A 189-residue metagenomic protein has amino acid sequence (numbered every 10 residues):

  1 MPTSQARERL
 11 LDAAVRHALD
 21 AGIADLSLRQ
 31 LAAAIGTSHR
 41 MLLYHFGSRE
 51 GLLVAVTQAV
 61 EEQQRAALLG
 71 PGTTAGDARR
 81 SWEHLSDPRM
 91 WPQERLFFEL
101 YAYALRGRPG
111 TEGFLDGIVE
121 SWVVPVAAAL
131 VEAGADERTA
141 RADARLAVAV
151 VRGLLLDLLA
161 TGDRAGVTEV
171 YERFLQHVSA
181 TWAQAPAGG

Functional and structural regions predicted by a protein language model:
A6-R9, A13-G51, A55: Helix-turn-helix
R9, A13-A21, A66-A67, L96-Y103 (+1 more regions): Solvent-exposed, amphipathic alpha-helical segments
G47-G51, T73, W91, L105-P109 (+1 more regions): Residues in soluble alpha-helical coiled-coils and helical-bundle/repeat scaffolds
A55, A66-E94, D143-A147: Hydrophobic alpha-helical connector segments
Q58-Q64: Short, basic, alpha-helical segments at the C-terminal edge of helix-turn-helix-like DNA-binding modules
R89-D116: Amphipathic alpha-helical segments used for helix-helix packing
R108-D116, V131-G189: Hydrophobic/aromatic-rich alpha-helical bundle segments in the mid-to-C-terminal region
L115-I118, W122-P125: Hydrophobic alpha-helical segments that drive targeting, anchoring, or assembly
